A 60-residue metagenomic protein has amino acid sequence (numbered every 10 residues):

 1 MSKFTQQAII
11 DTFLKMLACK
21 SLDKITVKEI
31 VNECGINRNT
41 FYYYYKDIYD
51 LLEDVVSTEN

Functional and structural regions predicted by a protein language model:
K3-Q6, I10-L14, A18, D23-V27 (+2 more regions): An amphipathic alpha-helix adjacent to DNA-recognition modules
V31: The alpha-helix within a helix-turn-helix
